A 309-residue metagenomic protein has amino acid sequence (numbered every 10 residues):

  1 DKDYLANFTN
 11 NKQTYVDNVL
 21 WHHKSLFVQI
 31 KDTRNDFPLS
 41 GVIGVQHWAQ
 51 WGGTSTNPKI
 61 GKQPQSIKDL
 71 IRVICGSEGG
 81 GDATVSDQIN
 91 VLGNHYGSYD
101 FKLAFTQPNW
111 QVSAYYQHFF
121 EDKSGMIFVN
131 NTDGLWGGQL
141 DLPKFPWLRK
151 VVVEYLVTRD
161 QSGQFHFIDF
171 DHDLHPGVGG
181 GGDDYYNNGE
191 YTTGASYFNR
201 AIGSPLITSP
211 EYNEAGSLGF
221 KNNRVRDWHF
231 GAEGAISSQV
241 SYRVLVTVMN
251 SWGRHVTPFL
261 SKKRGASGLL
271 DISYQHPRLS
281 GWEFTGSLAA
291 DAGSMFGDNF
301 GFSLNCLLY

Functional and structural regions predicted by a protein language model:
D1-D171, W228, V248-R254, S261-K263: Signature for the C-terminal beta-barrel architecture of outer-membrane proteins
I30-R34, F105-Q107, L140-K144, G234-I236 (+3 more regions): Residue-level signature of outer-membrane beta-barrel architecture
Q65, L135-G137, L174-P176, S238 (+2 more regions): Short, surface-exposed linear patches
D141-F145, G179-Y185, I272: Short, surface-exposed, polar/charged, turn-prone segments marking secondary-structure boundaries
Q164-R254: C-terminal structural cap/anchor segments
D227-F230, S237-A292: C-terminal structured domain segments
G297-Y309: Outer-membrane beta-barrel "beta-signal"
